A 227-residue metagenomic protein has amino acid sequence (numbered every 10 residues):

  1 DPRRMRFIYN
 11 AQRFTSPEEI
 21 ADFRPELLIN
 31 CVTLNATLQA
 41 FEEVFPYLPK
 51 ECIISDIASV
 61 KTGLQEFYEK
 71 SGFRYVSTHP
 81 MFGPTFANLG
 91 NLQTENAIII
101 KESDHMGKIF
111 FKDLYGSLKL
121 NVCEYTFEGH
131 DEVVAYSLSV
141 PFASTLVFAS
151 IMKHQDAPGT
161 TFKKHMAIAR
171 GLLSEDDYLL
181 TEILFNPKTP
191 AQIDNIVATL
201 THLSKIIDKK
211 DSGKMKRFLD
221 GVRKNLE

Functional and structural regions predicted by a protein language model:
D1-N10: NAD(P)-binding Rossmann-fold cofactor-contacting core
N10-E19: Conserved SAM-binding strand-loop segment of SAM-dependent methyltransferases
A11, E26, C52: Conserved acidic residues
E18-L48: Rossmann-like NAD(P)-binding element
I29-N30, S55, I99: Redox-cofactor binding/interface segments in oxidoreductases and associated redox assembly factors
F45-F67: ADP-ribose/adenylate-binding Rossmann-like module
V60-Y125, D131: Rossmann-fold dinucleotide-binding core
E124-E227: An accessory alpha-helical subdomain
